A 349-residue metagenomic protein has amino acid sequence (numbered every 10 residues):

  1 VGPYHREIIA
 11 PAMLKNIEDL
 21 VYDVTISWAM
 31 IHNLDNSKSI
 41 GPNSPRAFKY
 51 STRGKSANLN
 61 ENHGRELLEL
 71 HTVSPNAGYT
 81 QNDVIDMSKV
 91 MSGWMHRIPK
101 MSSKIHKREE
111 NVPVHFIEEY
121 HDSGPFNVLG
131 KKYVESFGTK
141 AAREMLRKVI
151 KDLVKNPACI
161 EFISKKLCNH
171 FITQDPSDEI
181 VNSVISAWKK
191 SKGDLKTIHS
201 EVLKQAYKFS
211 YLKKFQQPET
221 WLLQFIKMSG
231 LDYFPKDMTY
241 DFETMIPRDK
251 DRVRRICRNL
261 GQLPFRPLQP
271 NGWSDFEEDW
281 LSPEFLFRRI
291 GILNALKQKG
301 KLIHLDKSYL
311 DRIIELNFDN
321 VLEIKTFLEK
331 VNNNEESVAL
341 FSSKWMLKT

Functional and structural regions predicted by a protein language model:
V1-Y240: Active-site substrate-binding loop specific to GH73 endo-beta-N-acetylglucosaminidase modules in bacterial autolysins
N156, I160-S191, K196-T349: Flexible, low-complexity segments enriched for small/polar residues
